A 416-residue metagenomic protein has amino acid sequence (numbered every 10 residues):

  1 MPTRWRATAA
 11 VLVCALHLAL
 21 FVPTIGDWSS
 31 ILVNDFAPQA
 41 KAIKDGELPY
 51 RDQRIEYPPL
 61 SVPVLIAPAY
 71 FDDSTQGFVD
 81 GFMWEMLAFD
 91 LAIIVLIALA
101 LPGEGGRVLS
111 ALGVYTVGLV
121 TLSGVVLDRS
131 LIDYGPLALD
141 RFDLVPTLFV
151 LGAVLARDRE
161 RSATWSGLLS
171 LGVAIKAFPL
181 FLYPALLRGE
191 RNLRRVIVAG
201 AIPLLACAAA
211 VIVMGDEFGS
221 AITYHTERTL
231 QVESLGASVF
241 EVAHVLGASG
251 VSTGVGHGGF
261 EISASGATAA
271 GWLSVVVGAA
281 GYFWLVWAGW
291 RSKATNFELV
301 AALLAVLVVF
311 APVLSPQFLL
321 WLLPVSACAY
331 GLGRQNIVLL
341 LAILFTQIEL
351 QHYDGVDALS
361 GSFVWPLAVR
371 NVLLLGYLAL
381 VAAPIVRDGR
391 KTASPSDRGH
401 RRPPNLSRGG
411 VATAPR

Functional and structural regions predicted by a protein language model:
M1-Y224, A270-R416: Multi-pass membrane glycosyltransferase architecture that uses lipid-linked
P38-R51, I222-S274, L373: Luminal/periplasmic active-site loops of membrane-embedded glycosylation enzymes
